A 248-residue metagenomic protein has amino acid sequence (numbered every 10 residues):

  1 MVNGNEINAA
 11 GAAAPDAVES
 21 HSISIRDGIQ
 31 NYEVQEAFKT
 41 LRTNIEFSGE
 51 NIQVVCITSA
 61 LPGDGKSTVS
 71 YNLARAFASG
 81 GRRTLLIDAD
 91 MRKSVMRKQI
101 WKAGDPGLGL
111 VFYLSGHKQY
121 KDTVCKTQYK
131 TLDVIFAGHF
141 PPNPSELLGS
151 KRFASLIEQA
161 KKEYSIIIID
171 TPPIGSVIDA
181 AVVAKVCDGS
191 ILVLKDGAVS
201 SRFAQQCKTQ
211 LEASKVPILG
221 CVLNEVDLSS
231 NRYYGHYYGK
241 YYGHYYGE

Functional and structural regions predicted by a protein language model:
M1-E248: P-loop NTP-binding module
